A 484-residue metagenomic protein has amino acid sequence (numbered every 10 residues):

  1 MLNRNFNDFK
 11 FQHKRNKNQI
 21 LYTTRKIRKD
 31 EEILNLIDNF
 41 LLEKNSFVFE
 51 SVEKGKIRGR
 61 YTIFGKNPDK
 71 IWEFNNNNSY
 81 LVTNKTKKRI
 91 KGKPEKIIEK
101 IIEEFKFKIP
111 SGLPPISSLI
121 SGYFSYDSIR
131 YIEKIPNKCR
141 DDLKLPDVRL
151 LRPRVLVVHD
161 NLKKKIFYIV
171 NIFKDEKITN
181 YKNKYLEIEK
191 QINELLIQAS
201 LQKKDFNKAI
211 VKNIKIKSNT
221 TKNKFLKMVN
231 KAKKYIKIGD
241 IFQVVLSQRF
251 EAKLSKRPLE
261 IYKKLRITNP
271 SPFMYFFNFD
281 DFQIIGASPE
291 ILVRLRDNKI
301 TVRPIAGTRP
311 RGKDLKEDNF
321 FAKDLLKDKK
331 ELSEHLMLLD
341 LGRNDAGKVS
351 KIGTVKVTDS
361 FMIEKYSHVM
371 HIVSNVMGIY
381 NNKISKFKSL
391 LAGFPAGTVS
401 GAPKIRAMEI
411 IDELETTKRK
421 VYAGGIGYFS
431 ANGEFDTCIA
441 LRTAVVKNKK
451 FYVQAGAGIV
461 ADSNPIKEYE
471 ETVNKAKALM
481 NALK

Functional and structural regions predicted by a protein language model:
M1-K484: Extended alpha-helical targeting/anchoring segments, especially N-terminal organellar/secretory targeting helices
